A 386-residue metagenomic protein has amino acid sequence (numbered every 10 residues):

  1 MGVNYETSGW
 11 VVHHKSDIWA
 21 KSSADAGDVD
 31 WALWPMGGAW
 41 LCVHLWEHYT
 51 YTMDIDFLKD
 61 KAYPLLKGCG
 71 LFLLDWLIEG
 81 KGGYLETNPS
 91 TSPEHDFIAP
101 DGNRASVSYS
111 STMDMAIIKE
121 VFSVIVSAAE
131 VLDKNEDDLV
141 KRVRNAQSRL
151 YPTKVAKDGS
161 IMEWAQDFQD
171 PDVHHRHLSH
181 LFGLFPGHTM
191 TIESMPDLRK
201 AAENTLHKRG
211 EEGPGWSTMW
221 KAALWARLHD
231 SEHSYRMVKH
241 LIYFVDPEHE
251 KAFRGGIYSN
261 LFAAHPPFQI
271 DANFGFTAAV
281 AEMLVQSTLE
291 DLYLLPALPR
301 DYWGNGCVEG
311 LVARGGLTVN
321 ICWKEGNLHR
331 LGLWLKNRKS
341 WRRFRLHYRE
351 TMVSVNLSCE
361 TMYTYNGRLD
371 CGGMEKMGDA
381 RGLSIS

Functional and structural regions predicted by a protein language model:
M1-G2, S23-I55, D60, S111-L292 (+1 more regions): Active-site core of glycosidic bond-cleaving carbohydrate-active enzymes
M1-G9: Carboxylate/His-rich catalytic cores and anion/metal-binding grooves
V11-G27, H95-V107: Aromatic- and acidic-residue-enriched carbohydrate-binding clefts of CAZyme catalytic domains
S16-I18, P89-E94, K154, F168 (+1 more regions): Short, flexible loop/turn elements at secondary-structure junctions
W46, M53-D54, A62-Y63, L71 (+3 more regions): An acidic- and aromatic-residue-enriched active-site/binding cleft used to recognize and process polar
G68-A128: Acidic/histidine-rich catalytic neighborhood
S90, R142-S148, P296-W303: A glycine-rich phosphate-binding loop feature that marks nucleotide/adenosyl-phosphate handling sites
E232-I385: Non-catalytic C-terminal accessory modules of carbohydrate-active enzymes
